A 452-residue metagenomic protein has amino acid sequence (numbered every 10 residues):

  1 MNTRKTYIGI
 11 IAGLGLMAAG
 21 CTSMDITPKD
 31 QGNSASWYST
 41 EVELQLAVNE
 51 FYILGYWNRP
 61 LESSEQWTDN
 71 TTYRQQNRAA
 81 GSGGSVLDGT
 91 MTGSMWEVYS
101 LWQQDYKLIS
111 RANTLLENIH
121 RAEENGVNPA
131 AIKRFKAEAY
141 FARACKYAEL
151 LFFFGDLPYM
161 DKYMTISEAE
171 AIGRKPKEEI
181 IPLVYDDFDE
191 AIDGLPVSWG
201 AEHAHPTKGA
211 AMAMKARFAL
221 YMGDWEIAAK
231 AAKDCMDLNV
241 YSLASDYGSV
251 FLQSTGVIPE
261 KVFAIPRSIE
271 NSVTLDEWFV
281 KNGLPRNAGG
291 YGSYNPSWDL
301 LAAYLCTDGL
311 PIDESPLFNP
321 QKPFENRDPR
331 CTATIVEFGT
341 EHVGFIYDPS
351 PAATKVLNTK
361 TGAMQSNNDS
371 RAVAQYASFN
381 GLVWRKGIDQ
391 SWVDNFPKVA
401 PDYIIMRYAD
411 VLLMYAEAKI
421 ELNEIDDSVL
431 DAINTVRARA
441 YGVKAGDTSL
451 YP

Functional and structural regions predicted by a protein language model:
A18-G20: C-terminal motif of bacterial Sec signal peptides marking the signal peptidase cleavage site
T22-G81, L157, D189-I192, H205-Q365: An aromatic- and glycine-enriched ligand-binding surface/loop that stacks and positions planar moieties
E41-W57, A79-F154, A169-P182, F188-H203 (+5 more regions): Conserved, well-structured interaction surfaces
I181, W225, I425-D426: TPR-repeat structural position
P329-V436: C-terminal substrate/ligand-recognition segments
